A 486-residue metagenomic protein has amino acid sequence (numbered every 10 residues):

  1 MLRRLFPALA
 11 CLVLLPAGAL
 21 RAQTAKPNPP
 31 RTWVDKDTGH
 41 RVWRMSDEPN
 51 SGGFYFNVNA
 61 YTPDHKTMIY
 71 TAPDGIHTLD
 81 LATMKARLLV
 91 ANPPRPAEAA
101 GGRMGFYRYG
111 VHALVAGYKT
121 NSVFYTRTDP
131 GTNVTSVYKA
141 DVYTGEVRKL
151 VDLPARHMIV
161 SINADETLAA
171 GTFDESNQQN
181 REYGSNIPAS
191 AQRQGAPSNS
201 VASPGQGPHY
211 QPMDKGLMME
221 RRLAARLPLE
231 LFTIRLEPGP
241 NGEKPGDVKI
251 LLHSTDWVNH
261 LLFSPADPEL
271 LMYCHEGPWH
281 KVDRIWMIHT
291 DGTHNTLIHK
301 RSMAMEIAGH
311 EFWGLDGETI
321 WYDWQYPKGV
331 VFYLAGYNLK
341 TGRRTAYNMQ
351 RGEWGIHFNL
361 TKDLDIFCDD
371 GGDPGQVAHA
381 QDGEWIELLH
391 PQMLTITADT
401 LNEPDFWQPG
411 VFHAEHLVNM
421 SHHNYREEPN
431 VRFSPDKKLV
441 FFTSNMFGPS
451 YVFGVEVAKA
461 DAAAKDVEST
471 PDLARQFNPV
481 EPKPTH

Functional and structural regions predicted by a protein language model:
Q23-P30, D37, R41-D74, L261: Beta-strand-rich domains and repeat architectures in extracellular enzymes and scaffolds, especially beta-propellers
Q23-W43, E220-F232, G242, L401-W407: Blade/loop signatures of beta-propeller domains
W43-P49, K85-V90, P96, G102-R103 (+5 more regions): A short beta-strand motif characteristic of beta-propeller blades
S51-I69, P94-T126, P154-D174, R221 (+5 more regions): Conserved beta-propeller blade repeats
G75-T78, T132-Y138, Q178-S185, R226-F232 (+5 more regions): Structural motif
L81-M84, D141-G145, R235-K244, H289-T293 (+3 more regions): Short loop/turn segments that connect beta-strands within beta-propeller blades
R95-H112, A116-E230, G242-H253: Asp-box/WD-like beta-propeller blade repeats and closely related beta-sheet repeat scaffolds
I320-D323, P327-F332, N348-F412: Loop/turn-rich, solvent-exposed surfaces of beta-rich toroidal or solenoidal domains
